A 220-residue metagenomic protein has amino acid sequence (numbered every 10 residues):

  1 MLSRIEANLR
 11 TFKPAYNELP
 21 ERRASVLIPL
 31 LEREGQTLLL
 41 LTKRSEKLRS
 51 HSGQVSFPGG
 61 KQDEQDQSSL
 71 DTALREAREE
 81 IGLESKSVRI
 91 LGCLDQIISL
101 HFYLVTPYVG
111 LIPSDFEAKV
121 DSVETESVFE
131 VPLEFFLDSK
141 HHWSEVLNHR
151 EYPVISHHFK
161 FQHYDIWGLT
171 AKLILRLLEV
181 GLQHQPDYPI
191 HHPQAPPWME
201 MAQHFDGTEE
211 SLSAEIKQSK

Functional and structural regions predicted by a protein language model:
M1-S56, K61-E79, L83-L91, I97-F116 (+4 more regions): N-terminal leader/linker segments that precede catalytic domains of diphosphate-processing enzymes
D95, V120, V128: S-adenosyl-L-methionine/SAH cofactor-binding core of RNA-modifying enzymes
A118-S122, S139-H142: A short secondary-structure junction signal
F129, E134, D138: Histidine/lysine/aspartate-rich catalytic loop segments that bind and position anionic ligands
L137-R150: Double-stranded beta-helix
